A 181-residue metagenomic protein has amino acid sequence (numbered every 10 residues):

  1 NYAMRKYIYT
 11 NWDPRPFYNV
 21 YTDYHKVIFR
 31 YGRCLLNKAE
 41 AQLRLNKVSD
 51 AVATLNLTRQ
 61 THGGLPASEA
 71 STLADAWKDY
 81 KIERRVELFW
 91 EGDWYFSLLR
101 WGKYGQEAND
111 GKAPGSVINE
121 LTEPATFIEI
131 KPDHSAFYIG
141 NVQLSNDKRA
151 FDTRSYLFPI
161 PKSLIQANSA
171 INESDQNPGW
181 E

Functional and structural regions predicted by a protein language model:
N1-E181: Acidic/polar-rich alpha-helix caps and helix-coil junctions
